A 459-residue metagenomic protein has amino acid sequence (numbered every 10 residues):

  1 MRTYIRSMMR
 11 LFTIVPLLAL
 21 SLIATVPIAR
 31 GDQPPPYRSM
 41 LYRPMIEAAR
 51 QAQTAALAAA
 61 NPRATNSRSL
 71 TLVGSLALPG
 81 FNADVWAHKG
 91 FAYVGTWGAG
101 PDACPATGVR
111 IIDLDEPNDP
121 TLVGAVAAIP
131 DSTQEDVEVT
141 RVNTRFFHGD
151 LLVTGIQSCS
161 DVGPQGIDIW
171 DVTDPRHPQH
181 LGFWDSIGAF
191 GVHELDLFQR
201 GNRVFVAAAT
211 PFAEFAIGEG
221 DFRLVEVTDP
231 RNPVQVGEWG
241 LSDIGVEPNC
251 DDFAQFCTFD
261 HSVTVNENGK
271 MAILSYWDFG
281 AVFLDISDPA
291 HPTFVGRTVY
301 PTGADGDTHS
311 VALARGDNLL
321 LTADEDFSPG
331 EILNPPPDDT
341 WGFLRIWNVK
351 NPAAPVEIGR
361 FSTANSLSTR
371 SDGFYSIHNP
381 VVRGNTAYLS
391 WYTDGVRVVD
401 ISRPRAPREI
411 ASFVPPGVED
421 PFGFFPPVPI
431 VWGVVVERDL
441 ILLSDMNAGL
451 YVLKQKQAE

Functional and structural regions predicted by a protein language model:
M1-M9: N-terminal secretory signal peptides that target proteins for export/translocation
F12-A24: Bacterial N-terminal signal peptides
I28-E459: Feature marking well-ordered beta-strand scaffolds used for ligand recognition
